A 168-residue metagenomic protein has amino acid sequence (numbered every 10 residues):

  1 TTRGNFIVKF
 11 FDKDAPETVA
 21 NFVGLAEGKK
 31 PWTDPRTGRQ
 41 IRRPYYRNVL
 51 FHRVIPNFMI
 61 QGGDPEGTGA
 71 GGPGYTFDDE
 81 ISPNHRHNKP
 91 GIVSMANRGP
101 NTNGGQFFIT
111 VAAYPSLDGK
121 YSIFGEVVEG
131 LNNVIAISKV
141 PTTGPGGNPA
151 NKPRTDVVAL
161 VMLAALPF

Functional and structural regions predicted by a protein language model:
T1-F168: Cyclophilin-like peptidyl-prolyl cis-trans isomerases
